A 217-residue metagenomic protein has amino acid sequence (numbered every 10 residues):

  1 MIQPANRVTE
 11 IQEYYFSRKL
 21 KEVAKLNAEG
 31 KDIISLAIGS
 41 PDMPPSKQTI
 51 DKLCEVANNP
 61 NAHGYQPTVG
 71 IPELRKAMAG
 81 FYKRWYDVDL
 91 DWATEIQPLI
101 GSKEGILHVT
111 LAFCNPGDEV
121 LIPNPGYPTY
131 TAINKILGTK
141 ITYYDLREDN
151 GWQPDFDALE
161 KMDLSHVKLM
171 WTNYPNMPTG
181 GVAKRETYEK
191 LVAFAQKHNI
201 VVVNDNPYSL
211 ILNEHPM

Functional and structural regions predicted by a protein language model:
I2-A5, T9-G101, H108: N-terminal small-domain helix-loop-helix segment of the aminotransferase-like
K19, V23, Y130, L191 (+1 more regions): Aromatic/hydrophobic pocket-lining residues that form π-stacking "cages" and hydrophobic walls in ligand
P44-S46, I106, Y130, T179-G180: Glycine/Thr-rich phosphate-binding loops of Rossmann-like dinucleotide-binding domains
A112-N134: Conserved PLP-anchoring active-site segment centered on the Schiff-base-forming lysine
I136-I141: A short helix-loop-beta submotif of the ANL/AMP-binding
T142, L146-P216: Active-site phosphate-binding strand-loop segment of PLP-dependent enzymes
